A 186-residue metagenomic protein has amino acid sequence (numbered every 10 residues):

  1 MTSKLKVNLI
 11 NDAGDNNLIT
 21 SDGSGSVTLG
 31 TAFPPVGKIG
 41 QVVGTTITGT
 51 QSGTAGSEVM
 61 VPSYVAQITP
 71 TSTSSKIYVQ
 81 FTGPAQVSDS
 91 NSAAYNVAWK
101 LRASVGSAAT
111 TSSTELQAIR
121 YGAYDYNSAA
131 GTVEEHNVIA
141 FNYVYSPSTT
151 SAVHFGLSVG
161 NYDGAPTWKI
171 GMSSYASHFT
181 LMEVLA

Functional and structural regions predicted by a protein language model:
T2-D12, N16-S52: Glycine-rich, low-complexity segments
K4, P62, I139-A140: Phosphate-binding glycine-rich loops and adjacent basic patches that engage nucleotide phosphates, nucleic-acid
T46, Q51-A55, P70-A152, G156-A186: Terminal beta-strand-rich extracellular "head" domains that mediate receptor/glycan or other ligand binding
V59: Catalytic phosphate/metal-binding cores of nucleic-acid and nucleotide-processing enzymes, i.e., regions that mediate
Y64-A66: Extended, low-complexity regulatory regions
